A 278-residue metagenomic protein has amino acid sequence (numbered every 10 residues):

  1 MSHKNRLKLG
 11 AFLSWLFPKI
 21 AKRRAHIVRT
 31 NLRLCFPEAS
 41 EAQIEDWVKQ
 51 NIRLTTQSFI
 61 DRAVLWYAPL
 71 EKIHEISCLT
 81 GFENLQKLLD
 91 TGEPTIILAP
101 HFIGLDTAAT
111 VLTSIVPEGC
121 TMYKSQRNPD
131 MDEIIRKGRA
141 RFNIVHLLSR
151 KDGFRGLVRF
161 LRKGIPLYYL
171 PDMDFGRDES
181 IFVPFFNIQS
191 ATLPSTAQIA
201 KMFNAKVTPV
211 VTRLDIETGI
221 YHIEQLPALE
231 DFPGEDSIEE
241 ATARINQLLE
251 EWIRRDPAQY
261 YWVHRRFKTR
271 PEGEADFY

Functional and structural regions predicted by a protein language model:
M1-A99, I134-R136: Membrane-anchoring hydrophobic helices of lipid-metabolizing enzymes
F17, I73, Y123-K124, V145 (+2 more regions): A generic structural signal for short
I20, A39-K49, K87-D90, S114 (+1 more regions): Non-catalytic C-terminal accessory region of glycerolipid acyltransferases and related lyso-lipid remodeling enzymes
R29, A109, I135-R136, T196 (+1 more regions): Generic structural marker for isolated residues within well-ordered, non-membrane alpha-helices of soluble domains
E75-C78, F102, N128, L147-R150 (+2 more regions): A conditional alpha-helix N-cap/helix-loop micro-motif detector
T91-K151, R177-P184: Catalytic core of membrane glycerolipid acyltransferases/transacylases, capturing the structured, soluble-facing
